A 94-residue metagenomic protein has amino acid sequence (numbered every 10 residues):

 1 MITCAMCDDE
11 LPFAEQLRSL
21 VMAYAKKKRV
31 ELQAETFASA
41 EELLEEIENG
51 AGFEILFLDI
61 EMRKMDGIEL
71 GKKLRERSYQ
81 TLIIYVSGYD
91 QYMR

Functional and structural regions predicted by a protein language model:
D8, D59: Active-site residues of response regulator receiver
L11-E35: Two-component/phosphorelay signaling modules centered on CheY-like receiver
T36-I55: Acidic, metal-coordinating helix/loop segments flanking the phosphotransfer/catalytic sites of two-component signaling
S39, D66-E69: Acidic catalytic/metal-coordinating carboxylates
R63: The feature encodes the CheY-like receiver
I68-Y79: Short amphipathic alpha-helix used as the core "switch/output" element in two-component signaling
E69, D90-R94: Alpha4 helix (beta4-alpha4-beta5 surface) of REC/receiver domains from two-component response regulators
